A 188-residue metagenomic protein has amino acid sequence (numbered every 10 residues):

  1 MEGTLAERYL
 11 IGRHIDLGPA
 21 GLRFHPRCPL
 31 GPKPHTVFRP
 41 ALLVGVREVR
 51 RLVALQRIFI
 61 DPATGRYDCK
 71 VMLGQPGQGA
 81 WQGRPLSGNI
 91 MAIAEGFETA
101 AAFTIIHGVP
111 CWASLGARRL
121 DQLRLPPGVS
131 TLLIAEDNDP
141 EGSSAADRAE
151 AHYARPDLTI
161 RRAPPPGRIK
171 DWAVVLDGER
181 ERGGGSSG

Functional and structural regions predicted by a protein language model:
M1-A41, V49, P85: TOPRIM metal-binding catalytic domain and adjacent DNA-binding surface shared by DnaG-type primases
M1-E2, E7, G21, C28-L30 (+6 more regions): A generic structural micro-environment signature that highlights single residues at secondary-structure boundaries
I11, R50, I60, L73 (+2 more regions): Sequence-pattern detector for short linear motifs and compositional/periodic biases rather than a specific fold
G31-P127: Phosphate-handling DNA/RNA-contact segment within nucleic-acid enzymes
G65, G88-A92, F97-G188: TOPRIM fold recognition
